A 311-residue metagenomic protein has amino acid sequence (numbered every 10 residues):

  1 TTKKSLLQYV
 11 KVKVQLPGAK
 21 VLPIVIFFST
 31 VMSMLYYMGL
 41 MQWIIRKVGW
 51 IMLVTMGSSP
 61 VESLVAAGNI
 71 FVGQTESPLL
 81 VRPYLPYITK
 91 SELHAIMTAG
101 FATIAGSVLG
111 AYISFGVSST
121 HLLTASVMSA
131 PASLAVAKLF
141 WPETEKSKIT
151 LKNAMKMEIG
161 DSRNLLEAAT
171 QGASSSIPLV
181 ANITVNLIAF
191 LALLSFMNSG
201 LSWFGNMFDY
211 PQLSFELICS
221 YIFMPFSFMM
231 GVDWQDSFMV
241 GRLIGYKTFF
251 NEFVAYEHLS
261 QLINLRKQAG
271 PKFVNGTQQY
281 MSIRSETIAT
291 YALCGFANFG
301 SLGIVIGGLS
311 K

Functional and structural regions predicted by a protein language model:
T2-V54: Hydrophobic alpha-helical hairpins/lids featuring a short glycine-rich hinge
A19, P23, L40-I44, S59-P60 (+5 more regions): Juxtamembrane loop-helix boundary motifs flanking transmembrane segments in multi-pass membrane proteins
V25-M34, G106-A111, S126-F140, N186-S199 (+2 more regions): Hydrophobic core segments of alpha-helical transmembrane domains in multi-pass membrane transport and ion-translocation
W43-V54, N69, P83, E167-P178 (+1 more regions): Short amphipathic alpha-helical coupling elements at transmembrane boundaries
L53-I113, L243-K311: Alpha-helical membrane segments and immediately flanking helix-loop junctions that form or couple to the substrate/ion
V108-M128, W203-Q212: Membrane-lumen (extracellular) interface motif
V127-I177: Long, contiguous bundles of hydrophobic transmembrane helices that form the permeation core of multi-pass
S174-K272: Transmembrane helical segments that form the transport core of multi-pass membrane transport proteins
